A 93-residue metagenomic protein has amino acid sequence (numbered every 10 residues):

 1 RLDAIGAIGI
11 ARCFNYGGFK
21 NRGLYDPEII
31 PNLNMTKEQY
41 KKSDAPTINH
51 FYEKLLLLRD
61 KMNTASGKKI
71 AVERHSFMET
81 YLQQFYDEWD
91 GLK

Functional and structural regions predicted by a protein language model:
L2-K93: Divalent metal-dependent phosphate-bond-processing catalytic cores, especially two-metal-ion Mg2+/Mn2+ enzymes that act
